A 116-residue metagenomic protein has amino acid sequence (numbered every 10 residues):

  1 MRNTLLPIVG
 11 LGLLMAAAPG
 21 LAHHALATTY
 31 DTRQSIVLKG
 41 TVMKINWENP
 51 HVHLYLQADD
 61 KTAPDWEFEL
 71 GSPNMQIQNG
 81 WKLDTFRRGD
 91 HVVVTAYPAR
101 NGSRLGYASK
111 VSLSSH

Functional and structural regions predicted by a protein language model:
M1-V9: Bacterial N-terminal signal peptides that target proteins for export
G20-I36: Short boundary/loop segments of OB/S1/cold-shock single-stranded nucleic-acid-binding domains
G40-V42: Conserved hydrophobic positions within beta-strands
E48-A58: Short aromatic-glycine-enriched beta-strand elements
K61-S72: A short macromolecule-binding patch
I77-V94: Short nucleic-acid-contacting surface segments enriched for D/E, G, S/T with interspersed K/R
A99-H116: OB-fold/S1-family single-stranded nucleic acid-binding modules
